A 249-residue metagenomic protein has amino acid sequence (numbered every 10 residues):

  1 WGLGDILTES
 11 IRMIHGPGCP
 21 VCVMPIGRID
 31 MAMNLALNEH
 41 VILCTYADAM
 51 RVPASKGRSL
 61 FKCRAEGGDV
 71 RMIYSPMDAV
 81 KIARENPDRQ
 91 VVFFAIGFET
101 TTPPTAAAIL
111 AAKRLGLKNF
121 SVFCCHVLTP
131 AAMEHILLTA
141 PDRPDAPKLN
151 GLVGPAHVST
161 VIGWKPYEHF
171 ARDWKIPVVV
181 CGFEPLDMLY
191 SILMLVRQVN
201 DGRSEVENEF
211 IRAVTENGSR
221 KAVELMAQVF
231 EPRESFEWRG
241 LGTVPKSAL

Functional and structural regions predicted by a protein language model:
W1-D88, T102, I109-L115, S121-F123 (+4 more regions): Metallocofactor- and cofactor-centric catalytic cores in central/energy metabolism, strongly enriched
M13-G18, I73, F120-V127, V179-L186 (+1 more regions): A generic structural motif
G18-V23, D48-V52, F94-P103, L128-T129 (+2 more regions): Gly/Ser/Thr-rich loops at beta-strand to alpha-helix junctions that form or flank small-molecule/cofactor-binding
M33, T105-I109, M226, F230-E234: Pore-lining transmembrane helices
C44, V92-F94, V153: Structural motif
P103-A107, E134-I136, G163-P166, Y190-I192: A short secondary-structure junction signal
D142-E216: A conserved active-site cap/scaffold subdomain adjacent to cofactor or substrate pockets
L189-L249: Internal helical hairpin/lid segments
